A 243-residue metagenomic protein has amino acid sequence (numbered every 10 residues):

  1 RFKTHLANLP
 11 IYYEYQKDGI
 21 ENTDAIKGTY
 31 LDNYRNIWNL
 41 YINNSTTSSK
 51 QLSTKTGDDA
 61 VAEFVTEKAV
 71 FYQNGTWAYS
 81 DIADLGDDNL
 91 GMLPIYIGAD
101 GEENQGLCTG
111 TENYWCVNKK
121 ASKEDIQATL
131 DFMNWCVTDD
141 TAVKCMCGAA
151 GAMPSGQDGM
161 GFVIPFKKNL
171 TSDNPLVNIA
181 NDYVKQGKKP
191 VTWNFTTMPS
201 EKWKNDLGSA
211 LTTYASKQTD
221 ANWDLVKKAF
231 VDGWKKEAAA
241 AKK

Functional and structural regions predicted by a protein language model:
R1-I26, A69: Extracytoplasmic/periplasmic solute-binding protein
I20-T54: Glycine-centered hinge/linker elements that transmit conformational signals in sensory and ligand-binding systems
W38-I42, V61, V65-T66, L130-T138 (+5 more regions): Non-transmembrane alpha-helical segments in soluble domains of secreted/periplasmic/extracellular proteins
T46, D84-A152: Extracytoplasmic/periplasmic substrate-recognition and gating elements
Q51-V65: Short helix-initiation/N-cap motifs at beta->coil->alpha
G57, N74-Y79, T111-N113: Beta->alpha turn/N-cap motifs
T66-N74, D88: Alpha-to-beta junction loops
D182-K243: Conserved C-terminal helix/tail region of periplasmic/extracytoplasmic solute-binding proteins
